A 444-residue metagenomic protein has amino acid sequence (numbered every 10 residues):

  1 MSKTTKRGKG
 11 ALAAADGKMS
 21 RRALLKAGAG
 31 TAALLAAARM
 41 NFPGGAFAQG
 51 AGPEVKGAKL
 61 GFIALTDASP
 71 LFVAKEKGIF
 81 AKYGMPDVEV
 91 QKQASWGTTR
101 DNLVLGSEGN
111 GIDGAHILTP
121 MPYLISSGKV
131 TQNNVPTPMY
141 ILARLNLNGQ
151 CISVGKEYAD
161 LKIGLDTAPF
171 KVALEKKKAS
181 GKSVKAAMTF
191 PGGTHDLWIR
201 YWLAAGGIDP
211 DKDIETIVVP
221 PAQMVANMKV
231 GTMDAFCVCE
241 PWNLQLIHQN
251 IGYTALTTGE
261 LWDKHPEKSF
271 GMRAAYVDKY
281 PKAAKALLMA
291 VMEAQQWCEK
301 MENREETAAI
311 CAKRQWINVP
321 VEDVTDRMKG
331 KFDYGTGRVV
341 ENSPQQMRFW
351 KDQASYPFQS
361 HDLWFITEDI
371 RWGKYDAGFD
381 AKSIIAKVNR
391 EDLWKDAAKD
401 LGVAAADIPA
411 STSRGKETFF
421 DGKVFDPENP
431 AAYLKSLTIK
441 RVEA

Functional and structural regions predicted by a protein language model:
M1-A23, F47: N-terminal secretory signal peptides
K9, L363-A444: Conserved C-terminal helix/tail region of periplasmic/extracytoplasmic solute-binding proteins
S20-M40: N-terminal export leaders
M40-Q49: Signal peptide processing junction and immediate N-terminal pro/mature segment of secreted/exported proteins
Q49-D211, E215-V218, V230-L244, I251-K264 (+2 more regions): Short, glycine-/small- and polar/acidic-enriched structural segments that line small-molecule recognition paths
I112-G114, K212-T254, R273, E305 (+3 more regions): Ligand-binding pocket segment of bilobal, Venus flytrap-like solute-binding proteins
I152-S153, S269-M272, Y276-V277: Short glycine- and hydrophobic/aromatic-rich loop-to-beta-strand nucleating segment in the catalytic cores
Y280-D392: Secondary-structure end/capping motifs
